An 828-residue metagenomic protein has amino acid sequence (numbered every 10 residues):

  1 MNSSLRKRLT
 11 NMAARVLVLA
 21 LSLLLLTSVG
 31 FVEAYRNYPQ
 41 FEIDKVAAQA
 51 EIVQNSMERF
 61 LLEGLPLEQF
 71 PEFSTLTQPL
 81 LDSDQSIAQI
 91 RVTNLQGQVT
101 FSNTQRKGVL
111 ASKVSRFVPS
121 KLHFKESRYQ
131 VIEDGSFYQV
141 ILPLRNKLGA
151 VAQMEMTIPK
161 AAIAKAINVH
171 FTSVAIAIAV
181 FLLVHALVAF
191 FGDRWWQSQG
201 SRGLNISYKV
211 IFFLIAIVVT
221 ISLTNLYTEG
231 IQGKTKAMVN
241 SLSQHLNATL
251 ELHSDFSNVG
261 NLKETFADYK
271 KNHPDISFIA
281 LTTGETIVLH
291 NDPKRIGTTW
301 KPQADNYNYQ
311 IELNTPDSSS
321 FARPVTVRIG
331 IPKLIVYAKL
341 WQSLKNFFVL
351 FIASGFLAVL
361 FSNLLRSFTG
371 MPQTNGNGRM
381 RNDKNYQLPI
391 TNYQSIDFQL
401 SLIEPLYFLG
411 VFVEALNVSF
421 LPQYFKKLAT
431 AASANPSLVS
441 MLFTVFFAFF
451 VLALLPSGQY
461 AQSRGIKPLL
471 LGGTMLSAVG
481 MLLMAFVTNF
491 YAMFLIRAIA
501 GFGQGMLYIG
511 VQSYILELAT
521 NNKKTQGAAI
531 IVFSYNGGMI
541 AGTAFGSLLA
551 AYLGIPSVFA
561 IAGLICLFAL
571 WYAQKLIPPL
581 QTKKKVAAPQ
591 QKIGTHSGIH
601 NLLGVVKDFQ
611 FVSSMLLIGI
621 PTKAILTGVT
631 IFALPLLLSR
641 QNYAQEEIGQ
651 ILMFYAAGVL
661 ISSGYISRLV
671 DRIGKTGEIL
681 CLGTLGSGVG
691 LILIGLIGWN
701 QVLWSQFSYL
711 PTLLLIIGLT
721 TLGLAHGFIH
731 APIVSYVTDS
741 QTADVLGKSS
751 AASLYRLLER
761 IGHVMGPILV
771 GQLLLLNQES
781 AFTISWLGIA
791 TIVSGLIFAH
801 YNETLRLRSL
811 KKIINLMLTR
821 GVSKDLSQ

Functional and structural regions predicted by a protein language model:
T100-G135, K263-F266, K271-P316: Extracytoplasmic/periplasmic sensor domains and loops in membrane signaling proteins
F137, K147, M156-T172, R328-N346: Helix-start (N-cap) segments at beta->loop->alpha junctions that couple sensory/regulatory domains to adjoining helices
R381-D397, Q581-M615, M817-L818: Juxtamembrane intracellular "pre-TM" segments in multi-pass secondary transporters
A453-G465, S662-K675: Helix-to-loop junctions at the C-terminal end of transmembrane segments in multipass secondary transporters
S463-G473, R672-L685: Cytoplasmic membrane-interface "Motif A"-like loop-to-helix N-cap segments of 12-TM Major Facilitator Superfamily
G465, F486-Y491, G674, I697-G698: Helix-breaking motifs and short loop linkers at transmembrane-helix boundaries and internal kinks in secondary membrane
Y491-I499, L713-T721: Paired small-residue
L507-A519, F728-T742: Intracellular juxtamembrane helix-capping segments at the cytosolic ends of symmetry-related transmembrane helices
